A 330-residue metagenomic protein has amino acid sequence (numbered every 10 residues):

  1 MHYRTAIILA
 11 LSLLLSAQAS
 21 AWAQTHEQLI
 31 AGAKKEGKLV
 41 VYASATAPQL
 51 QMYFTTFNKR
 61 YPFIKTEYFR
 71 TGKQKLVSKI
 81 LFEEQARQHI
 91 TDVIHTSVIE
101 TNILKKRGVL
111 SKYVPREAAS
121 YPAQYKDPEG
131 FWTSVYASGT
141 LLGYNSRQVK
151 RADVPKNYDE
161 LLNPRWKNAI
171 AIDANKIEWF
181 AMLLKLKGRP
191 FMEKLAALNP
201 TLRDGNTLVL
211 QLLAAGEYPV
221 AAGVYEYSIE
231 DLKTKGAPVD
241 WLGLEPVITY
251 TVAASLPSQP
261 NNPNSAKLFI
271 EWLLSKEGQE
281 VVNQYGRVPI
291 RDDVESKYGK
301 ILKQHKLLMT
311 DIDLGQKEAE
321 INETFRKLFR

Functional and structural regions predicted by a protein language model:
A6-Q18: Bacterial N-terminal signal peptides
W22-V40, K59, L162-K167: Immediate post-signal peptide segment of exported/extracytoplasmic ligand-binding proteins
V40-T55, T66-E84, Q88-E217: Extracytoplasmic ligand-binding site segments that recognize negatively charged/polar headgroups
I99-I103, P219-P238: A ligand-binding cleft/hinge motif common to bilobed small-molecule-binding domains
A123, S138, K194-L195, L202-R203 (+2 more regions): Periplasmic-binding protein-like
G143-Q148, K185, Y250-N262, V281-V282: A bilobed periplasmic-binding-protein/Venus flytrap-type ligand-binding module shared by bacterial periplasmic
W166-N175, L273-E295: Periplasmic-binding protein-like
K297-R330: Extracellular/periplasmic bilobal clamshell ligand-binding domains
